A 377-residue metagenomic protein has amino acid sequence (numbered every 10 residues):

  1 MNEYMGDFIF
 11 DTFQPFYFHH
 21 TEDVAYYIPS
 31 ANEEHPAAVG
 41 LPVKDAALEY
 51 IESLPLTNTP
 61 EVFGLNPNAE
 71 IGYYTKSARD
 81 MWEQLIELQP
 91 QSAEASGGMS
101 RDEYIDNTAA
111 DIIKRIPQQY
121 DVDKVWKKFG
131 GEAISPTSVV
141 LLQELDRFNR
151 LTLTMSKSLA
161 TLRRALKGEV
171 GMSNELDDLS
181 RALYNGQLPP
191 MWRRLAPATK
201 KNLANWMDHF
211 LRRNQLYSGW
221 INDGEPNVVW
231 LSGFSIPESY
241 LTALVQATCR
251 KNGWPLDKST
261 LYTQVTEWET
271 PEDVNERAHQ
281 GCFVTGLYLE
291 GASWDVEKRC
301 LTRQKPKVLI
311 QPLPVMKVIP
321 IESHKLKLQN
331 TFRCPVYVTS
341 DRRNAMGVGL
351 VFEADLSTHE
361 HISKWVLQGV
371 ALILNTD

Functional and structural regions predicted by a protein language model:
N2-D377: Long C-terminal appendages of very large multidomain proteins
